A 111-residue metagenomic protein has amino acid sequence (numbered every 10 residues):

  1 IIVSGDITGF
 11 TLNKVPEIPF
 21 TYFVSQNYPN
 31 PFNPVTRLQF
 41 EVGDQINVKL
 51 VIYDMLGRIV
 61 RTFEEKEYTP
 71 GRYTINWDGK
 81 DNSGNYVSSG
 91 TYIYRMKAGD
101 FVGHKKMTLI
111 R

Functional and structural regions predicted by a protein language model:
I1-K14: A recurrent domain-boundary module in secreted/ectodomain proteins
T11-Y28, F32-Y53, T62-E65, T74 (+1 more regions): Glycine-centered coil/turn sites that cap beta-strands in beta-rich domains
Q45, P70-R72, S89-T91: Extracellular Ig-like/FN3 beta-sandwich strand-entry sites
V60-R61, V87: Generic structural signal for well-ordered beta-strand positions
K66-E67, T108: A generic structural motif
T74-V87: Signal that preferentially marks extracellular ectodomain short beta-strand elements of beta-sandwich modules
N85-R111: C-terminal tail/sorting-segment detector
